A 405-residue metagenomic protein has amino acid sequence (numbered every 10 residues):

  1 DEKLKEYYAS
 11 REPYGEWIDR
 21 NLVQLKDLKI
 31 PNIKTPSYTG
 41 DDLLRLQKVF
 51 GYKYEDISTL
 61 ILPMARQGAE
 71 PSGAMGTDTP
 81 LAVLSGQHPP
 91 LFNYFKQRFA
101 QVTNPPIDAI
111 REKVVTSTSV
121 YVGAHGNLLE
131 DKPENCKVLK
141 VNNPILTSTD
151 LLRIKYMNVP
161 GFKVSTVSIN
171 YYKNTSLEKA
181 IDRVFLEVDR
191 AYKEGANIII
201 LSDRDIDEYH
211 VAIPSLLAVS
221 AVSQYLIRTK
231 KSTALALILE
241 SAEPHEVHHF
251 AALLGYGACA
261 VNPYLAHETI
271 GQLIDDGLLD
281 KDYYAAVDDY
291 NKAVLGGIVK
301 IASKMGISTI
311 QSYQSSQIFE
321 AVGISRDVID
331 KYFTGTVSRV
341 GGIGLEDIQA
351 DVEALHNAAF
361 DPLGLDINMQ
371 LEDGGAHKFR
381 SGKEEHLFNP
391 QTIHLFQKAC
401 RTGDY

Functional and structural regions predicted by a protein language model:
D1-E178, E187-A191, G195-I198, H249-F250 (+3 more regions): Flexible, glycine-rich loop/tail regions that form catalytic "lids" or insertion modules at the edges of active sites
P80, S202-V211, A236-P244: Conserved short loop/turn motifs at secondary-structure junctions
R183-E187, A218-A221: Well-ordered alpha-helical segments embedded in enzymatic catalytic cores
D203, L253, T309: Conserved, mostly hydrophobic/aromatic
R204-I206, A242, A258, L265-I270: Short, ordered loop/turn segments at secondary-structure junctions
V211-L239, D289-G296, K300: Alpha-helix-loop-beta-strand connector modules within alpha/beta enzyme cores
E243-G257: Catalytic cores of alpha/beta
Q272-D276: Histidine/acidic-residue-rich catalytic or RNA/ligand-binding cores of hydrolases and nuclease-related proteins
